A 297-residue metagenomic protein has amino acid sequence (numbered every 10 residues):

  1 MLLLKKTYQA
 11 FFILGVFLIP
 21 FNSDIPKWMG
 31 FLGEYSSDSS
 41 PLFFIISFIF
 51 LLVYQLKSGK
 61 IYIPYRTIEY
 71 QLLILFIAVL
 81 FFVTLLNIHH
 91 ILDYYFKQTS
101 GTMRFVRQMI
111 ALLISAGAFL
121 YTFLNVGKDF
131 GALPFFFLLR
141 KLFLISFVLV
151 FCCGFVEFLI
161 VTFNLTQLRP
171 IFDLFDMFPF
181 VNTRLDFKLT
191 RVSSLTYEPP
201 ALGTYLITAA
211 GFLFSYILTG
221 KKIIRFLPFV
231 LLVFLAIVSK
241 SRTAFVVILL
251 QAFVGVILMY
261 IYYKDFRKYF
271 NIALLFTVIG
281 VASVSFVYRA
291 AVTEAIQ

Functional and structural regions predicted by a protein language model:
L2-L3, L56-E69, V126-L139, Y216-I223 (+1 more regions): Membrane-interface helix-boundary motifs at transmembrane edges
K6, A10-K27, F44-G117: N-terminal hydrophobic segments of proteins, predominantly signal-anchor/transmembrane helices of inner/organellar
G15-D24, F76-L85, L149-C152, L232-I237 (+1 more regions): Aromatic-anchored segments of alpha-helical transmembrane domains
P20-K27, L52-G59, T84-I91, N125-V126 (+5 more regions): Transmembrane helix-loop junctions and nearby membrane-interface residues
N22-L32, F96-Q98, P179-L195: Juxtamembrane membrane-water interface segments that cap and precede transmembrane helices
E34-K57, F105-G117, A201-A210, V246-F253: Membrane-embedded alpha-helical segments of multi-pass membrane proteins, especially the transmembrane helices
I114-Y121, F137-L174, F178-I261: Alpha-helical transmembrane segments of multi-pass inner-membrane proteins
C152, F158-T162, M259-Q297: A membrane-periplasm/extracellular boundary helix in multi-pass inner-membrane enzymes that assemble envelope glycans
